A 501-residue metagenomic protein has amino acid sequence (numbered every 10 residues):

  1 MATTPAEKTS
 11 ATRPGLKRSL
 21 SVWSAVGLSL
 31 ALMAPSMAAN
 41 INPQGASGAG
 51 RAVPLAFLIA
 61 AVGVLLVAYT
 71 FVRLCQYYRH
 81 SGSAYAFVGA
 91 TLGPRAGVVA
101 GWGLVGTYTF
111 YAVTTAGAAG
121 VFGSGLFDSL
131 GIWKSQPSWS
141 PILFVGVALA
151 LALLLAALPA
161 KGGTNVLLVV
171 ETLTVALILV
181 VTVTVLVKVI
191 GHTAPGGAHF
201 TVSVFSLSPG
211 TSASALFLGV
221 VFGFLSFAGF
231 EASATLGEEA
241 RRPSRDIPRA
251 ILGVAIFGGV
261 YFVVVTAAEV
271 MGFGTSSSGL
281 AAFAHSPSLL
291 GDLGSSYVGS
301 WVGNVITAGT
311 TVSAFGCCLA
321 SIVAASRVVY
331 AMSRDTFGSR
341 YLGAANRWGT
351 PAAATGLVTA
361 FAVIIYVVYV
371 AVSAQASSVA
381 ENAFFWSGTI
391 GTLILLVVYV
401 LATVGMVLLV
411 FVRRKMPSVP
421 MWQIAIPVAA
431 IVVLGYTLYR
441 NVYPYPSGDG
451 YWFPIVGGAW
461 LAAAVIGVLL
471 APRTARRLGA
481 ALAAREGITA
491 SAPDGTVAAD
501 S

Functional and structural regions predicted by a protein language model:
M1-N42, S47-A52, L65-Y69, P472-S501: Membrane-interface "cap" regions at the ends of multi-pass membrane proteins
A11, V53-P54, L130-S140, V169-A308: Helix-loop-helix junctions that connect adjacent transmembrane segments in multi-pass membrane transporters
A38-S138, F257, V263, W452-V465: Extracellular loop-to-transmembrane helix junctions
H80, G103-G120, F222, F227 (+4 more regions): Membrane-helix boundary/coupling elements in multi-pass transport proteins
A86-V88, G93, G125-I132, A250-I322 (+1 more regions): TM-loop-TM module centered on a large, flexible mid-protein loop between adjacent transmembrane helices in multi-pass
G89, R95, G117-L143, T172 (+5 more regions): Helix-loop-helix connectors at the membrane interface of multi-pass transporters/channels
P141-G197, I251-A255, I394-V400, L409-A430 (+2 more regions): Membrane-interface loop-to-helix entry segments
I390-L395, M421-S501: A generic transmembrane alpha-helix motif of multi-pass inner-membrane proteins
